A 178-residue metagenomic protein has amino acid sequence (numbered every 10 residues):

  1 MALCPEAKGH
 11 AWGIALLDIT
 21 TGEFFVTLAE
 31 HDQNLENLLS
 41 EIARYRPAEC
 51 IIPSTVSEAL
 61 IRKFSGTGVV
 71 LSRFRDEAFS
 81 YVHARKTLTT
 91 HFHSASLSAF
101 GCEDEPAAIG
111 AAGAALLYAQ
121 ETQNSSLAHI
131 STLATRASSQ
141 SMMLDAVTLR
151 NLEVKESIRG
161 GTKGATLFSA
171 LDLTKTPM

Functional and structural regions predicted by a protein language model:
M1-M178: Charged catalytic and DNA/RNA-contacting regions of genome-maintenance and nucleic-acid-processing enzymes
